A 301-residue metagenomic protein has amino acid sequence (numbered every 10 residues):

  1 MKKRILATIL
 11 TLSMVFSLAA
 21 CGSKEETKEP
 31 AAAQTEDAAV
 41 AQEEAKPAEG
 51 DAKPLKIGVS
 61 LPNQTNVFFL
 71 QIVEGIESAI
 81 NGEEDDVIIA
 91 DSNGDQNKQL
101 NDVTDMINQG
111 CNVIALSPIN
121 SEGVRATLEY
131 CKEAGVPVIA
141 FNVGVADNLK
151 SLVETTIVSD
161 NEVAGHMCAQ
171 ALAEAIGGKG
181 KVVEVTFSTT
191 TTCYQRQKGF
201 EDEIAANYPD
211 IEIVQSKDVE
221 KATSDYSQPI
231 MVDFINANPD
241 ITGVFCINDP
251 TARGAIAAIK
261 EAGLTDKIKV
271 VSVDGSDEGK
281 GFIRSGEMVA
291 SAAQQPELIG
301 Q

Functional and structural regions predicted by a protein language model:
M1-I9: Bacterial N-terminal signal peptides that target proteins for export
K2-K3, M14, C21-Q301: A residue-level marker of the well-folded mature domains of exported/periplasmic proteins
T8, F16-L18: Protein-protein interaction and targeting regions used for scaffolding, dimerization, and localization
